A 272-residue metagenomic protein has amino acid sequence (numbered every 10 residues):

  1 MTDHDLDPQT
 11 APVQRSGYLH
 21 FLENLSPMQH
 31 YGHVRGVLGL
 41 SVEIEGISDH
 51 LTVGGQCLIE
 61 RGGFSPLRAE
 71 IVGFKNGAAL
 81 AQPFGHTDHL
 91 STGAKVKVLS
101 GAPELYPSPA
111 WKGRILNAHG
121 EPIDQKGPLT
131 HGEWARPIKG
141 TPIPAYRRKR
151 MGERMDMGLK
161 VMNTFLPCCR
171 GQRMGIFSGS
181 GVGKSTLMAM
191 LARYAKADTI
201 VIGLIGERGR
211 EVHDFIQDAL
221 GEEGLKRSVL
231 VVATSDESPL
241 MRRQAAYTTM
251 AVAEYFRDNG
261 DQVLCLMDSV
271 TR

Functional and structural regions predicted by a protein language model:
M1-R114, A118-I123: N-terminal accessory targeting/assembly segments
T2-D5, I138, G175: Short N-terminal helix-initiation segments at or just after the protein's N-terminus
P12-H20, G32, G36, G55-I59 (+10 more regions): Solvent-exposed alpha-helical segments within well-ordered globular domains of core cellular machineries
G39, Q56, G62, N76 (+9 more regions): Non-catalytic alpha-helical coupling and interface elements of nucleotide-dependent molecular machines and regulators
A94-V96, P103, A110, I123-Q172 (+3 more regions): P-loop NTPase nucleotide-binding/switch module
K160-G175, T186-R272: Switch/coupling sub-region of P-loop NTPases
S178-G179: The Walker A (P-loop) glycine that initiates the GxxxxGKT/S ATP-binding motif of P-loop NTPases
G183: Conserved glycine(s) of the Walker
